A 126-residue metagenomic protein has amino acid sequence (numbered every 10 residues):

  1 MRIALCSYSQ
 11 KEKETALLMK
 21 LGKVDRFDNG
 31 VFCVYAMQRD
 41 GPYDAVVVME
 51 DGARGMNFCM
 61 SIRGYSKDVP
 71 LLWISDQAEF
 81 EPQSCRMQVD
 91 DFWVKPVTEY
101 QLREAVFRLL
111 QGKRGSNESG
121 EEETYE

Functional and structural regions predicted by a protein language model:
R2-Y35: Two-component/phosphorelay signaling modules centered on CheY-like receiver
E14, N29-C33, R39-S66, Q77-A78: Conserved phosphotransfer microenvironments
R63, P82-R86: Alpha4-beta5-alpha5 "output face"
K95: A Lys-centered signature of the CheY-like receiver
T98: Receiver (REC) domain switch/active-site region of two-component response regulators
E104-E126: CheY-like receiver
